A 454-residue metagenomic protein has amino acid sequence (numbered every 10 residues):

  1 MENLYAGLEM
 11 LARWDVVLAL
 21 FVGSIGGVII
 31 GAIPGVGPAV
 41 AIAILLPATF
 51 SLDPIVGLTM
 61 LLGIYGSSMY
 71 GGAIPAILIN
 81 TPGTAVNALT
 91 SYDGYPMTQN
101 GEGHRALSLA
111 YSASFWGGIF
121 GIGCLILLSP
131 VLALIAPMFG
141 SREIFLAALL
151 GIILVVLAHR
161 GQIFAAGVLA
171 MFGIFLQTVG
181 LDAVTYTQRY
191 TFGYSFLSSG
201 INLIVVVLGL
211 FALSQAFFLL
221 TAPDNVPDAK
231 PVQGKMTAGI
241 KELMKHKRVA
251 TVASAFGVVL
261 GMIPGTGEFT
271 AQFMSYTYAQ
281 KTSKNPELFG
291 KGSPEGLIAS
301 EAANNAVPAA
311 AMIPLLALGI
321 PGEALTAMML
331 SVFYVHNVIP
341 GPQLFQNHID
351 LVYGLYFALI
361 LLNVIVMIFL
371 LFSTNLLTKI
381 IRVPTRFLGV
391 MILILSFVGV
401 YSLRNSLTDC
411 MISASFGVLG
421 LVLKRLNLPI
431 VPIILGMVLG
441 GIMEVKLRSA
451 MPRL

Functional and structural regions predicted by a protein language model:
M1-I55, P137, Q188-S293, T378 (+2 more regions): Helix-loop-helix hairpins and the membrane-proximal interhelical loops of multi-pass alpha-helical transport proteins
S24-P38, S68-N80, V155-R160, S254-T266 (+3 more regions): Transmembrane alpha-helix interface/packing and boundary motifs in multi-pass membrane proteins, characterized by
I29-A39, I77-N87, F120-C124, L260-F269 (+4 more regions): Short helix-coil transition sites and intra-membrane helix breaks within transmembrane domains of multi-pass
P38-A48, L61, A76-P96, L127 (+6 more regions): Re-entrant/interfacial helical elements at transmembrane boundaries that shape and gate the permeation pathway
I55-T59, P96-A113, S283-G296, I320 (+2 more regions): Membrane-interface alpha-helices at helix entry/exit sites of multi-pass transporters
Y65-A76, G83, S293-L318, G322 (+1 more regions): A structural-propensity feature for long, helix-poor, extended segments
G66-G71, S112-C124, L132, L176 (+3 more regions): Membrane-embedded alpha-helical segments of transport systems, primarily multispan ion/solute transporters
S108-N225, V335-L454: Membrane-embedded alpha-helical modules
